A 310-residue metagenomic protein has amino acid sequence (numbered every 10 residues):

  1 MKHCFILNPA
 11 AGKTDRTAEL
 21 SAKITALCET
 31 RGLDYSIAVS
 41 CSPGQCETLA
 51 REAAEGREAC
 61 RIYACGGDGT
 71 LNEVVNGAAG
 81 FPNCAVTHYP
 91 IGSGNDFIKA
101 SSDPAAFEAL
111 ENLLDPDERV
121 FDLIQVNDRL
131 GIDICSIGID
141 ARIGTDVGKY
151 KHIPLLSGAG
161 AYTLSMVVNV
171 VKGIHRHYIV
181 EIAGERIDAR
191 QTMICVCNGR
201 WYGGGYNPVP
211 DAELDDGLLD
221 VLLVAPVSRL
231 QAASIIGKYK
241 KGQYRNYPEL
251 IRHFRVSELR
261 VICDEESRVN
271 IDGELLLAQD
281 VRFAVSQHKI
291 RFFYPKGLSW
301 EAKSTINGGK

Functional and structural regions predicted by a protein language model:
M1-I62, N76, S299, I306-K310: ATP/NTP phosphate-donor binding region
P9, C65-G67, Y89-I91: Glycine-rich beta-strand-to-loop/alpha-helix junction loops that act as flexible
T17, I182-A183, D188, E213 (+1 more regions): ATP/nucleoside-binding phosphotransfer catalytic cores, i.e., glycine-rich phosphate-binding loops
T30-R31, S40, G80-T192: Catalytic core of DAGKc-family lipid kinases
T70-P82: Short Gly/Thr/Asp-enriched flexible loops that form oxyanion-binding sites at enzyme active sites
S136, C195-V209, L275: Glycine-rich phosphate/pyrophosphate-binding beta-alpha loops
K151-A161, P210-Q231: Gly/Ser/Thr-rich active-site loops/lids in small-molecule metabolic enzymes that frequently grip phosphoryl groups
